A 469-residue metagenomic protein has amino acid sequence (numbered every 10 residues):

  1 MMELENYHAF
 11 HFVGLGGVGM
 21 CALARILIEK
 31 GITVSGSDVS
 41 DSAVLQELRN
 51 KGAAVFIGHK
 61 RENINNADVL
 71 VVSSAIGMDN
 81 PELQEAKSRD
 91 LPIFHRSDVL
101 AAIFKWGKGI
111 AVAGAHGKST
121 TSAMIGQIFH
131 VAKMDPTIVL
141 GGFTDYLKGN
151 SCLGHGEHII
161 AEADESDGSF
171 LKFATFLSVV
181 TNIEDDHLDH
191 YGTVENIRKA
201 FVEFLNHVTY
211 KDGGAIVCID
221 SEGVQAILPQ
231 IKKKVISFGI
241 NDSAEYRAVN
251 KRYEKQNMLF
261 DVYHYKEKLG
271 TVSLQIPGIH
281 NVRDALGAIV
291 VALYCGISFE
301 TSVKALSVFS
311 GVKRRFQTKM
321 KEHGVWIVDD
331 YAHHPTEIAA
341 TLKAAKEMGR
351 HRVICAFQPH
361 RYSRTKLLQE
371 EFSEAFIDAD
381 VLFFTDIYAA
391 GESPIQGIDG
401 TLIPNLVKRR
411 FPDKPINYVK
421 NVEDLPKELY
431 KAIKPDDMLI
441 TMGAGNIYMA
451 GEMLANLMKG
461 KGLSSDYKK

Functional and structural regions predicted by a protein language model:
M1-V99, R247-V249, L269, P277 (+2 more regions): N-terminal leader/targeting and accessory segments in enzymes
M2-H11, G19, L23-K30, K255-Q256 (+3 more regions): Nucleotide phosphate-binding/pyrophosphate-handling subdomain across enzymes that bind or process nucleotide phosphates
E3, I26-I32, R49, E62-N63 (+5 more regions): Phosphate-binding loop of NTP-binding sites
F12, V112-G114, T441: Hydrophobic Val/Ile/Leu positions in short beta-strands of Rossmann-like dinucleotide-binding domains
I32-V39, G214-I219, I354-Q358, D380-A389: Short internal beta-strands
S37-D38, F56-H59, F94-D98, V139-G141 (+4 more regions): Beta-strand->loop->alpha-helix junctions that form or flank phosphate-binding loops in nucleotide-handling enzymes
E82-P92, N196, H207-G213, A340-G349 (+1 more regions): P-loop/Walker A phosphate-binding loop and immediately adjacent motor/lid segment at beta-alpha junctions
S373-P435: C-terminal helical cap/extension that packs against the catalytic core of soluble nucleotide-cofactor enzymes
